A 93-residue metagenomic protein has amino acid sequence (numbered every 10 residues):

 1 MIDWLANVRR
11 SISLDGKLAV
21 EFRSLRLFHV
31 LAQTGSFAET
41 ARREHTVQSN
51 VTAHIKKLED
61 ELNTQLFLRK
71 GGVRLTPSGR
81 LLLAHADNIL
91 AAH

Functional and structural regions predicted by a protein language model:
I2-G16: Short, Lys/Arg-enriched N-terminal segment that forms or immediately precedes the first helix of a structured domain
E21-L27, Q48, G79, A86: The N-cap/first-turn positions of alpha helices within or immediately adjacent to helix-turn-helix DNA-binding domains
R26-H29, K56: Core alpha-helical elements of the protein kinase catalytic domain, predominantly the helix directly N-terminal
V30-H45, G72: Short helix-boundary/capping micro-motifs
T34, R43, K56-Q65: Residue cluster at the C-terminal edge of the helix-turn-helix DNA-binding motif
E59-P77: A short LG(V/I)-centered, amphipathic sequence patch enriched for acidic residue(s) preceding the LG motif
E61-L62, L82-H93: Alpha-helical linker/hinge and terminal dimerization helices associated with HTH transcriptional regulators
